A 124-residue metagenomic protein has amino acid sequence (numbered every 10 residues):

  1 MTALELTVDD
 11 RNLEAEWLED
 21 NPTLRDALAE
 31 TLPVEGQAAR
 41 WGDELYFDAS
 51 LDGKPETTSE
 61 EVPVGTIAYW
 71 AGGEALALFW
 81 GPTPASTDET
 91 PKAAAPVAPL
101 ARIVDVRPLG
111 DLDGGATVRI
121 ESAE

Functional and structural regions predicted by a protein language model:
M1-N12, V118-E124: Haloarchaeal acidic low-complexity proteome signature biased toward cell-envelope/secretome components but also
E19-L24, L32-E124: Glycine-rich active-site loops that engage anionic ligands at enzyme catalytic sites
